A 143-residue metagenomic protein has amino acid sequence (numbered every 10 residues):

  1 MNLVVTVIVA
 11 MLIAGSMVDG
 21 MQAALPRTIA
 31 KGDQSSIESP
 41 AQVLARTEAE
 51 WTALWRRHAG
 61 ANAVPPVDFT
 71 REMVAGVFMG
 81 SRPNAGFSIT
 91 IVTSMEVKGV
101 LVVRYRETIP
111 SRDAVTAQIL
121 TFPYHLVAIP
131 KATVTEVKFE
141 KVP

Functional and structural regions predicted by a protein language model:
M1-V4: N-terminal hydrophobic targeting signals that begin at the initiator methionine
T6-S16: Bacterial N-terminal signal peptides
G15-P143: Exposed, flexible binding/inhibitory loops of compact, secreted disulfide-stabilized domains
